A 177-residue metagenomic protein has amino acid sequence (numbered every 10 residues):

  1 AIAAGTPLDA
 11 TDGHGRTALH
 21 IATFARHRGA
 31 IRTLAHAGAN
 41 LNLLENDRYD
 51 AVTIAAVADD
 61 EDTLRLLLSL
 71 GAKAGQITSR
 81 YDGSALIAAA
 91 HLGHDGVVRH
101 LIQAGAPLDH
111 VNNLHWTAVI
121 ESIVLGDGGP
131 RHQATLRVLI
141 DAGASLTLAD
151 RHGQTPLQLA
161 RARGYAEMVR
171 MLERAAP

Functional and structural regions predicted by a protein language model:
A1-I21: N-terminal segments that cap or nucleate solenoid repeat domains
I2, H27-A35, D60-S69, H94-I102 (+2 more regions): Ankyrin repeat structural motif
T11-T17, L44-D50, I77-A85, V111-I123 (+1 more regions): Ankyrin-repeat boundary/"N-cap" motif
I21-H27, I54-D60, A88-H94, E121-H132 (+1 more regions): Ankyrin repeat A-helix N-terminal signature
N40-A58, D62-R65, K73, I77-G83 (+1 more regions): A generic tandem-repeat structural signature
L146-P177: Leucine-rich solenoid repeat scaffolds
